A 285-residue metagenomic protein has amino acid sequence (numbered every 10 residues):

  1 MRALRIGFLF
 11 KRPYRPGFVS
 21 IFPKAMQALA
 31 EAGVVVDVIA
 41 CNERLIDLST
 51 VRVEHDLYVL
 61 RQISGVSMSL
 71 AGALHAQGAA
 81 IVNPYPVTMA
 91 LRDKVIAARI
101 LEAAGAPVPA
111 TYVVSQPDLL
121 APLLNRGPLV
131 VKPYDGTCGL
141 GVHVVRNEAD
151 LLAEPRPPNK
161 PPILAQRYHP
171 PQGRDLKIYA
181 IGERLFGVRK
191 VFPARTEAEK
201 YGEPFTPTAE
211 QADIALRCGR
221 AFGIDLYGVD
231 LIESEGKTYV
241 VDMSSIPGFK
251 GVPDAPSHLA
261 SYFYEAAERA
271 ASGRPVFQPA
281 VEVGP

Functional and structural regions predicted by a protein language model:
M1-P86: ATP-binding N-terminal substructure of ATP-dependent carboxylate-amine bond-forming enzymes
V34, V38-C41, L74-G141: A conserved helix-loop-beta module that forms one wall/lid of the active-site cleft in ATP-utilizing catalytic domains
C41-R44, Q62-V66, V114-D118, H169-P171 (+1 more regions): Short beta->alpha connector loops
I46-D47, S69, D118-L120, D150: Short acidic active-site motifs
L129, L164, F186-G187, Y227 (+1 more regions): Protein kinase-like catalytic core scaffold
V130, I232-E233: Conserved protein-kinase catalytic-loop segment immediately C-terminal to the catalytic Asp of the HRD motif
L140-F222: Phosphate-binding site of ATP-dependent enzymes
I224, E233-P285: C-terminal active-site "lid" helix and adjoining low-complexity regulatory extension at the edge of ATP-using catalytic
